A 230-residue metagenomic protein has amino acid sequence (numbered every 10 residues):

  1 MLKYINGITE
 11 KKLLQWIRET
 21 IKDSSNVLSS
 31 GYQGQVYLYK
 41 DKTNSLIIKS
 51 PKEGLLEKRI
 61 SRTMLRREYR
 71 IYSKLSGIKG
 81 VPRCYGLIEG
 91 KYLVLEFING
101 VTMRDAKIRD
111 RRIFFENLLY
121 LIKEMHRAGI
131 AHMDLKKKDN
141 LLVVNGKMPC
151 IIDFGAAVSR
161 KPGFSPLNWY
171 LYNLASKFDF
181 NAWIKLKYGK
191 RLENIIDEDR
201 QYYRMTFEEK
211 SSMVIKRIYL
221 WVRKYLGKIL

Functional and structural regions predicted by a protein language model:
M1-N26, R223-I229: Juxta-kinase regulatory segment immediately upstream of eukaryotic protein kinase catalytic domains
I21-R66, R70-S73: ATP-binding glycine-rich loop module of kinase domains
L38-T43, F97, V144-N145: Active-site beta-strand termini and strand-to-loop segments that position acidic
S61-R62, I71-N117: Conserved structural core of kinase catalytic domains
E68, Y72-L75, I122, W183: AlphaC helix (C-helix) of the protein kinase catalytic domain N-lobe, especially the conserved acidic-hydrophobic
N117-R127: Short C-lobe core helix of eukaryotic-like protein kinase catalytic domains
H126-V143: Catalytic-loop of the protein kinase fold
V144-L230: C-lobe/activation-segment region of protein kinase-like
